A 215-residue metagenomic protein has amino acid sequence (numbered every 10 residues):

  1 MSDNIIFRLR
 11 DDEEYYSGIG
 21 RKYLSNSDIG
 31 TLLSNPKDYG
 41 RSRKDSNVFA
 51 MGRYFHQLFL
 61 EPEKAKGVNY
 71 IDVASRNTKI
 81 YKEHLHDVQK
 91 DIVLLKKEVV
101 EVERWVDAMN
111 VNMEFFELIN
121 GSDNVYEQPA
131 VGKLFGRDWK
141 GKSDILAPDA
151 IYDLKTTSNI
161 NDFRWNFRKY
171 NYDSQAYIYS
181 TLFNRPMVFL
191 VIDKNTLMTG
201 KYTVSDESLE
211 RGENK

Functional and structural regions predicted by a protein language model:
M1-K140: Metal-dependent nuclease catalytic cores that hydrolyze phosphodiester bonds in DNA/RNA, characterized by
V99, W165, I178-K215: Metal-dependent nuclease catalytic regions and adjoining charged, substrate-binding loops involved in nucleic-acid end
F116-I119, P148-D153, T181-P186: Secondary-structure boundary elements
P129-V131, A150, K155-T157, I192-K194: Histidine- and/or cysteine-centered catalytic micro-motif in compact active-site loops
G136-K140, A147-D149, R185, T196-L197: Coil-to-beta-strand transition motifs
G141-F163: Conserved catalytic cores of phosphodiester-cleaving nucleases, focusing on short active-site segments
S158-Y170, D206: Short helix/strand-bridging catalytic loops that position acidic/His residues to coordinate divalent metals and engage
R168-I178: Gly/Ser/Thr-rich active-site loops/lids in small-molecule metabolic enzymes that frequently grip phosphoryl groups
